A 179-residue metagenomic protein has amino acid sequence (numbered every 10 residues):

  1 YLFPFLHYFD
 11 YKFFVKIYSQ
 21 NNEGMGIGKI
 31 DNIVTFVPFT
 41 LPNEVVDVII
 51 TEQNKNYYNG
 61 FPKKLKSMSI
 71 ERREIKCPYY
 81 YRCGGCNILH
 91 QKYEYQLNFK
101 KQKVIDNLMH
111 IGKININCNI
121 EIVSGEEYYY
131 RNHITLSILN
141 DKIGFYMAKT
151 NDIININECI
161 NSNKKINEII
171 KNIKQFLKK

Functional and structural regions predicted by a protein language model:
Y1-K179: Accessory RNA-recognition modules of RNA-modification enzymes
